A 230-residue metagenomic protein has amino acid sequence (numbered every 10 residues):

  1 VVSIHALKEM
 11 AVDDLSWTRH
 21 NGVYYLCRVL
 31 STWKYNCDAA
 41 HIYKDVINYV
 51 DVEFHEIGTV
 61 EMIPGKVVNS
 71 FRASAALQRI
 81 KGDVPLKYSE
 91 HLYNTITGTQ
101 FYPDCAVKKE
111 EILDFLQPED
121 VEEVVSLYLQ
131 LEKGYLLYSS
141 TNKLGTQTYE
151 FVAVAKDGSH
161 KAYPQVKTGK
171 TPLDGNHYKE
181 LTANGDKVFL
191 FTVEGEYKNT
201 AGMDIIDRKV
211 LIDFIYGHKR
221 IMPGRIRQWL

Functional and structural regions predicted by a protein language model:
V1-V12, S16-G22, L26-L230: Mixed-charge (Asp/Glu-Lys/Arg
